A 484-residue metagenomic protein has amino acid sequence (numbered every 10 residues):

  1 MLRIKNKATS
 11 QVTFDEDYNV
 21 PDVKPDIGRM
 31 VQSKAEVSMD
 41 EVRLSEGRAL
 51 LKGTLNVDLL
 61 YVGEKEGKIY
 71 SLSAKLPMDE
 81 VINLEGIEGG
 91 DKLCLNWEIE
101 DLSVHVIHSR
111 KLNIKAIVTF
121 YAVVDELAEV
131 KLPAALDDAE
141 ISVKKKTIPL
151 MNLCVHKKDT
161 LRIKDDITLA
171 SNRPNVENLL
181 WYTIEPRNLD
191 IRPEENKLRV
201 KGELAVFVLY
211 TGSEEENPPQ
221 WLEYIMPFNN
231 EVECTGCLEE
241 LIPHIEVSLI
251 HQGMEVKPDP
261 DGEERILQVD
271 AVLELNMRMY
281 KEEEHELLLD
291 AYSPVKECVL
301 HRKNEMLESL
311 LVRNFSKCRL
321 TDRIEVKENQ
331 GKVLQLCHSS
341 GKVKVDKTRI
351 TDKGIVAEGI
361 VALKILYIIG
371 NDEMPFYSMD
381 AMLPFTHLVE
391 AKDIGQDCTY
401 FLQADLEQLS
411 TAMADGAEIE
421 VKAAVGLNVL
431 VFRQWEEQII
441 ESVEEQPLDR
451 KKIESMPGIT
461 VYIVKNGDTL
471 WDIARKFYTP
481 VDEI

Functional and structural regions predicted by a protein language model:
M1-S455: Interfacial loop/beta elements and low-complexity acidic/Ser/Thr-rich segments of macromolecular assembly/processing
L448-E483: Primarily a LysM-type cell-wall glycan-binding module
